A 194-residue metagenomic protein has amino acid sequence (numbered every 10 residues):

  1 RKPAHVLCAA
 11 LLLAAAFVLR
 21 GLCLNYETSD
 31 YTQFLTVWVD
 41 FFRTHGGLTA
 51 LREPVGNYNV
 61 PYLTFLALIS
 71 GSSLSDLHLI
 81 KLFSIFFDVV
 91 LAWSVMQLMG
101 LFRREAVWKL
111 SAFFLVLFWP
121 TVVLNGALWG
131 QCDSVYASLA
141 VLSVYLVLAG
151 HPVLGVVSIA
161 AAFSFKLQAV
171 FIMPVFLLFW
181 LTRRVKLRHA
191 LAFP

Functional and structural regions predicted by a protein language model:
R1, I172-P194: Perimembrane helix-loop-helix junctions
K2-Q33, I85, F118-P120, L124: Transmembrane signal-anchor helices characteristic of membrane glycosylation enzymes that use polyprenol
A16, A112-T121, I159, F163: Short helix- or helix-capping micro-motifs that position conserved polar/aromatic residues at function-defining sites
L24-W38, E53-F65, H78: Extracytoplasmic catalytic/substrate-binding loops of multi-pass membrane glycan-assembly enzymes
L79-R103: Transmembrane-helix motifs of polytopic, lipid-linked glycan transferases
S94-Q97, V135-P152: Specific aromatic-rich, kink-prone transmembrane helix
V95-W119, H151-L154: Transmembrane-helix signature of polytopic, membrane-embedded enzymes that assemble or transfer cell-envelope glycans
A127-V135: Short acidic/glycine- and proline-prone juxtamembrane loop motifs at membrane-interface regions of multi-pass membrane
